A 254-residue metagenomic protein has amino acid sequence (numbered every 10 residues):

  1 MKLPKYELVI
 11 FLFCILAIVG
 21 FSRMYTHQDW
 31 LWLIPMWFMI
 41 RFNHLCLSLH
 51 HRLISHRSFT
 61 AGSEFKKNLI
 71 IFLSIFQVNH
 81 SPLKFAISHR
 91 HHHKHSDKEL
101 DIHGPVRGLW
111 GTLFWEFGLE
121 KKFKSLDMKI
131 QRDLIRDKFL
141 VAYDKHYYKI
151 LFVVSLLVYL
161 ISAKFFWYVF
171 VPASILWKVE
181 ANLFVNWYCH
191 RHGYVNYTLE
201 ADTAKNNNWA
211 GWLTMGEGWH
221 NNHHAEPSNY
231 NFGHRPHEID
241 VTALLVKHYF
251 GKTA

Functional and structural regions predicted by a protein language model:
M1-F184, Y188, W219, N229-A254: Non-catalytic, topology-defining segments of multipass membrane proteins
R132-K138, V195-W219, H224-E226: Active-site-proximal inter-transmembrane loops
Y188-N196: Flexible secondary-structure boundary motifs
